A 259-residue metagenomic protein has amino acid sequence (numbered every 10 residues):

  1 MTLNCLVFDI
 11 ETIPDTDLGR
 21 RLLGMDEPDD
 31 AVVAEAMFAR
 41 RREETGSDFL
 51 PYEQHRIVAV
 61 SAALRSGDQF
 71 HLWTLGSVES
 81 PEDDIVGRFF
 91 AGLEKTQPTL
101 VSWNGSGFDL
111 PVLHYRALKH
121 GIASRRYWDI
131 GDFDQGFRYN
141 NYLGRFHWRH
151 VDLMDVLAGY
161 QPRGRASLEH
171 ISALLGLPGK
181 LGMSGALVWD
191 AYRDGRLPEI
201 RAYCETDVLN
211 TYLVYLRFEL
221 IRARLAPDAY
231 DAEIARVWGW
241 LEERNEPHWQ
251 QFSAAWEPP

Functional and structural regions predicted by a protein language model:
M1-G92: Conserved RNase H-like, two-metal-ion catalytic cores of nucleic-acid enzymes
T2-N4, H55-V58, A62-E79, A91 (+4 more regions): Metal-dependent phosphoesterase core characteristic of DEDDh/y 3'-5' exonuclease domains
L18, V32-A36, R88, S167-H170 (+4 more regions): Exposed alpha-helical structural elements
L23, D30-G46, C204, F218 (+1 more regions): Charged, low-complexity, helix-prone segments enriched in Lys/Glu/Asp/Gln
A229-P259: C-terminal accessory extensions appended to soluble enzyme cores
